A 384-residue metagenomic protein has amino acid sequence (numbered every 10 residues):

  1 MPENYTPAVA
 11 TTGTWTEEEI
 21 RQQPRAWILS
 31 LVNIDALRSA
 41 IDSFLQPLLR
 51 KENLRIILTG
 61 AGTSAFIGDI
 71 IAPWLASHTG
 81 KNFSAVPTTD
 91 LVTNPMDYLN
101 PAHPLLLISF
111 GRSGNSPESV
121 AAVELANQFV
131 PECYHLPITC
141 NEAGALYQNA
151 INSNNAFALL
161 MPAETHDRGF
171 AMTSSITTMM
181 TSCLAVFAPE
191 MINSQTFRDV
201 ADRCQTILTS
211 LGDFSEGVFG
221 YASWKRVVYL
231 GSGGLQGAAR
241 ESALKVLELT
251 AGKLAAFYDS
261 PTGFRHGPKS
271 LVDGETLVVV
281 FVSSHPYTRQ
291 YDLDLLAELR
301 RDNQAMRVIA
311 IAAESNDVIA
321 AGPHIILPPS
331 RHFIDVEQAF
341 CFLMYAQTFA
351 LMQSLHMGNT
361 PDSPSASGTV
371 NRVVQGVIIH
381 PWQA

Functional and structural regions predicted by a protein language model:
M1-Y5, V9, I138-C140, A222-V227: An N-terminal domain-start capping segment
P2-E17, P24-R25, L29-S30, I151-N155 (+3 more regions): Phosphate-moiety recognition in structured ligand-binding domains
T6, A10-G13, E17, A61 (+7 more regions): Hydrophobic alpha-helical scaffolding
T11-T12, L48, L99, F219: Generic hydrophobic alpha-helical membrane-segment signal
T12, H78, G263-F264, H332: Short, functionally important structural connectors and interaction interfaces within domains
G13-T16, Q22, L58, T63-W74 (+4 more regions): Conserved phosphate/anionic-ligand binding catalytic regions in large, soluble enzymes, centered on
E18-Q46, K51-N53, I151-V279, M357-A384: Active-site phosphate/pyrophosphate-binding segments
L49-D202, F281-A321, I325-S330: Glycine-rich phosphate-binding loops that contact phosphosugars or nucleotide phosphates
